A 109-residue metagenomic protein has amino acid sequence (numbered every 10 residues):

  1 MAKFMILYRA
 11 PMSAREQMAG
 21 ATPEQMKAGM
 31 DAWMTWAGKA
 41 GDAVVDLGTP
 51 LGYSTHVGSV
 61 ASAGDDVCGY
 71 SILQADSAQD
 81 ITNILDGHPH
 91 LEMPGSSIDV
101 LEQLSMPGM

Functional and structural regions predicted by a protein language model:
M1-M109: Conserved, structured core segments of small domains
